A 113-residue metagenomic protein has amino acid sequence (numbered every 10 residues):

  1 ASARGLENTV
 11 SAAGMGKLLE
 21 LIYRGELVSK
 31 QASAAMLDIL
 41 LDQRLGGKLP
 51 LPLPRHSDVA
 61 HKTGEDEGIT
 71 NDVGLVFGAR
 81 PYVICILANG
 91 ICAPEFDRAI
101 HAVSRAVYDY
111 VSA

Functional and structural regions predicted by a protein language model:
A1-A113: Penicillin-recognizing serine hydrolase domain
